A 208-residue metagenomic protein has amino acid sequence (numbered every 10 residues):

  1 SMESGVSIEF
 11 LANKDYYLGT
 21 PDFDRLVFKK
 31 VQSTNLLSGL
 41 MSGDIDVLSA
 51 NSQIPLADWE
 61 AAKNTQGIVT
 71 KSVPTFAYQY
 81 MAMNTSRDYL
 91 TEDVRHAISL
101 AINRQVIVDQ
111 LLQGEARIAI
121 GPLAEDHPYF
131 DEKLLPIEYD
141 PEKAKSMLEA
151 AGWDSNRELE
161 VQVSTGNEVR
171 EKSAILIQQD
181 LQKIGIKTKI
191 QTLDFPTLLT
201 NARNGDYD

Functional and structural regions predicted by a protein language model:
S1-A12: The feature preferentially marks the first beta-strand/turn patch immediately downstream of a bacterial lipoprotein
S7-E9, D24-K30, V47, N156-G166 (+2 more regions): Short, well-ordered beta-strand elements
L11, L90-I184: Append "and occasionally in soluble cytosolic enzymes with long acidic Gly/Pro-rich linkers
N13-D58, K187-K189: Ligand-site clamp/hinge motif
L36-G39, I45, V94, I107 (+3 more regions): Short, hydrophobic alpha-helical packing/hinge segments within bilobed ligand-binding/sensory domains
S49-D58, R104, L123, D194-F195: Beta->alpha turn/N-cap motifs
A57-K71, G205-Y207: Ligand-binding "clamshell"
G67-A82, D126-H127: Periplasmic-binding protein-like
